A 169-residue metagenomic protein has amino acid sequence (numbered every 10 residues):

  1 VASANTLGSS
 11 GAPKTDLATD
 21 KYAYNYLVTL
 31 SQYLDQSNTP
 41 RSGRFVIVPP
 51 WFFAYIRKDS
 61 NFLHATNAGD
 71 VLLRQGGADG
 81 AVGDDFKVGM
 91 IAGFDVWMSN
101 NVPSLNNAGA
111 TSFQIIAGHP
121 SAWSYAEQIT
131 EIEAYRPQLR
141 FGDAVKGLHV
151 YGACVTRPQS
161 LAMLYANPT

Functional and structural regions predicted by a protein language model:
A2-A78: Extended, solvent-exposed, turn-rich assembly/linker loops in the middle of proteins
A18-K21, D59-T169: Sequence/fold signature of self-assembling virion shell proteins
